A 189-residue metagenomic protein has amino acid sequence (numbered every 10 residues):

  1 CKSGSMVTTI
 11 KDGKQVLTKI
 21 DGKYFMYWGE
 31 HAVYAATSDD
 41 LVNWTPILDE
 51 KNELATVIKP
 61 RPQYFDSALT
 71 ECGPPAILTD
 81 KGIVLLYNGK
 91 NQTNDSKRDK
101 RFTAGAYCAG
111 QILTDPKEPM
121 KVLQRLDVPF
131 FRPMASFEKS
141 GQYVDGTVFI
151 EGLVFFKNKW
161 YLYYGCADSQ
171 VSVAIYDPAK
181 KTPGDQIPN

Functional and structural regions predicted by a protein language model:
C1-A68, I77-Y143, K157-N189: Beta-rich carbohydrate-recognition and catalytic domains
E138-S140, V148-G152: Short glycine-rich, acidic/polar surface loops and turns
